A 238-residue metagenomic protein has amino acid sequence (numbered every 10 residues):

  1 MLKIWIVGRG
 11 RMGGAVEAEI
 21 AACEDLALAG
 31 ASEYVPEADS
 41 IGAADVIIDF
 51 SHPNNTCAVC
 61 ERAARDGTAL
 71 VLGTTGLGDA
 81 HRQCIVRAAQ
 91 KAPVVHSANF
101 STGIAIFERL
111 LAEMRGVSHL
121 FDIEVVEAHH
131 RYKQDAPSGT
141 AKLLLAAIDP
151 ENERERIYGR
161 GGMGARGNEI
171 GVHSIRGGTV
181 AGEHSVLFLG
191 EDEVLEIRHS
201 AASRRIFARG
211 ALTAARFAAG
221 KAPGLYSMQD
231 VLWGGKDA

Functional and structural regions predicted by a protein language model:
M1-I4: Extreme N-terminal starter segment of soluble prokaryotic enzymes
I6-V7, R11-A44, H119-A238: C-terminal substrate-binding/catalytic lobe of Rossmann-fold NAD(P)-dependent oxidoreductases
V7, F50-S51, G73-T74, S97 (+1 more regions): Structural motif
L28, L70-V71, P93-H96: Hydrophobic beta-strand scaffold residues
Y34-P36, T75-G78, N99-F100: Short, acidic/turn-prone active-site loops that include or flank metal/cofactor- and phosphate-binding residues
I41-A58, A64, A69-T74: Rossmann-like NAD(P)-binding element
N54, E61, T74-V95, A105 (+1 more regions): Rossmann-fold NAD(P)-binding glycine/threonine-rich loop
